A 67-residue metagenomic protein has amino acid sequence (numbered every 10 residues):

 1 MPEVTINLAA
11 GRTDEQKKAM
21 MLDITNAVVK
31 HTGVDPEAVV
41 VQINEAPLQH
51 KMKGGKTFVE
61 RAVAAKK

Functional and structural regions predicted by a protein language model:
P2-K67: A domain-level signal for the structural core that forms small-molecule/cofactor-binding pockets and catalytic centers
